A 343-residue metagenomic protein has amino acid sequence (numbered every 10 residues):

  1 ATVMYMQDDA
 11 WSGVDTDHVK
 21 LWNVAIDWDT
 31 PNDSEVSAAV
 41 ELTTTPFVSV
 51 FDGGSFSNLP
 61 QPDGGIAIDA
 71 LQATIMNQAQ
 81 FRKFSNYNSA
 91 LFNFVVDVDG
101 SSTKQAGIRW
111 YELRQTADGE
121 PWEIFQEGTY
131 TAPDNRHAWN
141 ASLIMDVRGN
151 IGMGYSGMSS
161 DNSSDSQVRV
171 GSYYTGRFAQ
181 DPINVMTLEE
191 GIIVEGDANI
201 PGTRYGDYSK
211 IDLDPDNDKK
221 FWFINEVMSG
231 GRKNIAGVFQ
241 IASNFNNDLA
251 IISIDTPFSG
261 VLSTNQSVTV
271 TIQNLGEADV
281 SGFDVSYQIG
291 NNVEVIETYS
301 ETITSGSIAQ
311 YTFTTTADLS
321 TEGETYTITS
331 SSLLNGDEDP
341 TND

Functional and structural regions predicted by a protein language model:
A1-N244: C-terminal PAP-associated
N244-D343: Extracellular/luminal regions of secreted and cell-surface proteins that mediate adhesion/ECM remodeling
